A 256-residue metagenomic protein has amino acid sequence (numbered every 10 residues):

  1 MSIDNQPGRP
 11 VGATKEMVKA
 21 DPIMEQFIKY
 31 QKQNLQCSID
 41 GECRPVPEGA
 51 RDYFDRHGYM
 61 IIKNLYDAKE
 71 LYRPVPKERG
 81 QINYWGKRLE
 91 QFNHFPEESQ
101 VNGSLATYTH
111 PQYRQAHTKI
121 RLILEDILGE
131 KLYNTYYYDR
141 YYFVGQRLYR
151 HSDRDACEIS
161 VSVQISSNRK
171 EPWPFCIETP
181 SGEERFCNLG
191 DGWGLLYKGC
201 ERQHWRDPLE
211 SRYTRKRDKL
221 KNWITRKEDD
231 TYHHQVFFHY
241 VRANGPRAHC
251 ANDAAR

Functional and structural regions predicted by a protein language model:
I3-L128: Non-heme Fe(II)/2-oxoglutarate
Y53-R56, Y133, Y232: A short, polar/charged loop/turn motif at coil->beta-strand junctions and beta-hairpin connectors
Y59-I61, Y141, Q235-F237: Ordered hydrophobic segments in well-structured contexts
I61-K63, L196, H239: Short, well-ordered beta-strand micro-motif
S99-V101, L105-A106, Q115-P174: Conserved double-stranded beta-helix
V144-R202, R215-W223, D230-V236, A243-N252: Catalytic core of non-heme Fe(II) oxygenases with the double-stranded beta-helix
Q203-S211: Short, Lys/Arg- and Gly-enriched loop/turn segments at beta-strand edges
A254-R256: Low-complexity, Gly/Ser/Thr/Pro-rich intrinsically disordered linker/tail segments
